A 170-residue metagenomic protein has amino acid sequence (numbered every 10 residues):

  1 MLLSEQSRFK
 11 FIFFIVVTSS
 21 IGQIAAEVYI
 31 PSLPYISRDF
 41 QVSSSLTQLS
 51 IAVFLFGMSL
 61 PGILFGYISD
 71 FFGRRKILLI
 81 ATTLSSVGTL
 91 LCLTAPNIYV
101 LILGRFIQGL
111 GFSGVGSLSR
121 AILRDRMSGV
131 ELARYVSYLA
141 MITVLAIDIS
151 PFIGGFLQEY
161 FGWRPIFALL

Functional and structural regions predicted by a protein language model:
R8-F9, T94-G104: Helix-loop junctions at membrane interfaces in 12-TM secondary transporters
K10-S44, F65: Extracytoplasmic
Q23, E27, L93, G109-S117 (+1 more regions): Small-residue-rich segments within alpha-helical transmembrane domains of MFS-like 12-TM solute carriers
E27, L55-I63, I147-D148: Residue-level signature of mid-helix packing/kink "hotspots" within the transmembrane helices of 12-pass Major
L60-Y99: Conserved MFS/SLC helix-loop-helix module at the cytosolic interface between two early adjacent transmembrane helices
V100, Y138-L170: Helix-loop-helix hairpin linking two adjacent transmembrane segments in secondary transporters
G104-T143: Cytoplasmic helix-loop-helix junction between adjacent transmembrane helices in 12-TM secondary transporters
